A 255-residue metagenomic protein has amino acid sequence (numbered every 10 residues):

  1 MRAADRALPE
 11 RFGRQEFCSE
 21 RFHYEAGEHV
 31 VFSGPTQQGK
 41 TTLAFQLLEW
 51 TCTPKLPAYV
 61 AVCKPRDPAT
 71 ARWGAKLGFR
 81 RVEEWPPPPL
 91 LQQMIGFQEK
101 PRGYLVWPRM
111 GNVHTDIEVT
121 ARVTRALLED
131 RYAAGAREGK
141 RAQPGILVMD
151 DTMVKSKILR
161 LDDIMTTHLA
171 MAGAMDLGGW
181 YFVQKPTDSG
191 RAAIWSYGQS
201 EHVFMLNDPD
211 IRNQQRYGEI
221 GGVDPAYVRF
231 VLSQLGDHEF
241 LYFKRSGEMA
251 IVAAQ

Functional and structural regions predicted by a protein language model:
M1-A7, L206-Q255: Phosphate-binding and hydrolysis-coupling loops of NTP-dependent motor/remodeling domains
M1-S19: N-terminal pre-Walker A segment at the start of P-loop NTPase domains
S19-G27: Phosphate-binding P-loop
H23-Y24, M94-K100, E138-R141: Short glycine/proline-enriched loop/turn "hinge" motifs that connect secondary-structure elements and lie
A26-E28, K55, K100-R102, Q199-E201: Short, well-ordered alpha-helix to beta-strand connector turns
V30-E49, N112-P225: Conserved P-loop NTPase motor cores
P35-P87: Walker A/P-loop NTP-binding active-site region of P-loop NTPases, recognizing the glycine-rich GxxxxGKT/S
M94-R122: Conserved P-loop NTPase mechanochemical-coupling segment
